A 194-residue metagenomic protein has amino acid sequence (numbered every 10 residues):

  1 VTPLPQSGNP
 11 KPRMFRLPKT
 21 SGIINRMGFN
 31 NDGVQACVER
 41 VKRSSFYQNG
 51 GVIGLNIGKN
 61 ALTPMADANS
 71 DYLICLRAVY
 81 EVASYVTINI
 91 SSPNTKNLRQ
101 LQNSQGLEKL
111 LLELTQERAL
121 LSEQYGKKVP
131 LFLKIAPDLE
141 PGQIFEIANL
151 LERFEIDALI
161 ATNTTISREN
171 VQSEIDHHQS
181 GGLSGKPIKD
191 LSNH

Functional and structural regions predicted by a protein language model:
V1, N25, I53-I57, V86-N89 (+2 more regions): Hydrophobic faces of well-ordered beta-strands that scaffold small-molecule active sites in alpha/beta enzyme cores
T2-N49: A gly/proline- and charged-residue-enriched helix-loop-helix capping module
T2-P3, K59-A61, S92-N94, P137-L139 (+1 more regions): Active-site-proximal loop/turn and secondary-structure-junction residues that shape catalytic pockets, frequently
V34-S45, Y72-Y80, S104-T115, I144-N149 (+1 more regions): Generic structural signal for well-ordered alpha-helices, preferentially at hydrophobic/aromatic core positions
N49-N56, L120-L139: Short beta-strand/loop segments at the ligand-binding rim of alpha/beta enzyme cores
N60-Y72, R99-Q100, G106, F132-E152: Active-site glycine- and acidic-residue-rich loops that bind and position anionic ligands or nucleotide-like cofactors
S70-S122, K134: Loop-centered beta-sheet repeat module
P93-G106, L150-H194: Glycine/Thr-rich beta-alpha phosphate-binding loop at enzyme active sites
